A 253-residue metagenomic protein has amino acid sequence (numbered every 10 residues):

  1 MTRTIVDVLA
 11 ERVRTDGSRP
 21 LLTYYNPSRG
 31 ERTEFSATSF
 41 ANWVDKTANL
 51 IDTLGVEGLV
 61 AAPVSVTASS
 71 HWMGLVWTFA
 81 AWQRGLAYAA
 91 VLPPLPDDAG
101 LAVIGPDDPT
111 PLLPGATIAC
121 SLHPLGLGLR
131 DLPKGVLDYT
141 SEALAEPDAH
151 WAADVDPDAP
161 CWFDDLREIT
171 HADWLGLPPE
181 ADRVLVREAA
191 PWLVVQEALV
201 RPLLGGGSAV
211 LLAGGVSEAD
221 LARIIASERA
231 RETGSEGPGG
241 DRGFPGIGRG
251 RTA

Functional and structural regions predicted by a protein language model:
T2-L21: A short N-terminal helical cap/helix-turn-helix that marks the beginning of AMP-binding/adenylate-forming
T23-V56, D156-A181: Conserved AMP-binding/adenylate-forming core of the ANL superfamily
A62-V64: Conserved PLP-anchoring active-site segment centered on the Schiff-base-forming lysine
V66-H71, R187-W192: Conserved AMP-binding
T78-R84, V195-V210: Conserved short alpha-helical elements in the N-terminal third of ANL/AMP-binding
A87-L112, L125-V136, D173-V184, V216-T252: Conserved ATP-dependent adenylate/AMP-binding module captured primarily in the ANL superfamily
A89, V103, A116-C120, V210: Hydrophobic/aromatic beta-strand patches that form the interior of the parallel beta-sheet core in alpha/beta enzyme
D107, L113-A172: Surface-exposed beta-loop interaction hotspot
